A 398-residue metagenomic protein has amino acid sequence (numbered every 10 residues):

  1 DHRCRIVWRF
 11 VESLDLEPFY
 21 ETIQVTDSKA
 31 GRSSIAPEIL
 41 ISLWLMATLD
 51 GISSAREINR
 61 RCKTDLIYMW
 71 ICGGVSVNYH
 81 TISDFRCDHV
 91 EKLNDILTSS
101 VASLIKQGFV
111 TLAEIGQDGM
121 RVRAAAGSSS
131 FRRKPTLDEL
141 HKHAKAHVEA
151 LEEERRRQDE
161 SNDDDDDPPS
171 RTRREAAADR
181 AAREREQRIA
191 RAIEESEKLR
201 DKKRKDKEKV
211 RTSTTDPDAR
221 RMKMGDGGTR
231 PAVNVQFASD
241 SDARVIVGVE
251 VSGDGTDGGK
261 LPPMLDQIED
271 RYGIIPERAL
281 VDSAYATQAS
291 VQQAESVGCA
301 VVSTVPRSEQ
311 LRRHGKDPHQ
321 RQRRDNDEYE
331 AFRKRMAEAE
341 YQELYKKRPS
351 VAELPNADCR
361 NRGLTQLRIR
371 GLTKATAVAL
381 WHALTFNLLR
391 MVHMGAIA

Functional and structural regions predicted by a protein language model:
D1-L45, D50: Basic, short loop/linker segments at the boundary and entry of helix-turn-helix/winged-helix-like folds
E17-F19, T26-R32, P37, R61-G74 (+2 more regions): Helical catalytic core of nucleic-acid polymerases
A47, I71, E250: Generic anion/oxyanion-binding catalytic loop in active/binding sites
G51-T64, V75-A398: Anion-binding and metal-coordination hotspots
